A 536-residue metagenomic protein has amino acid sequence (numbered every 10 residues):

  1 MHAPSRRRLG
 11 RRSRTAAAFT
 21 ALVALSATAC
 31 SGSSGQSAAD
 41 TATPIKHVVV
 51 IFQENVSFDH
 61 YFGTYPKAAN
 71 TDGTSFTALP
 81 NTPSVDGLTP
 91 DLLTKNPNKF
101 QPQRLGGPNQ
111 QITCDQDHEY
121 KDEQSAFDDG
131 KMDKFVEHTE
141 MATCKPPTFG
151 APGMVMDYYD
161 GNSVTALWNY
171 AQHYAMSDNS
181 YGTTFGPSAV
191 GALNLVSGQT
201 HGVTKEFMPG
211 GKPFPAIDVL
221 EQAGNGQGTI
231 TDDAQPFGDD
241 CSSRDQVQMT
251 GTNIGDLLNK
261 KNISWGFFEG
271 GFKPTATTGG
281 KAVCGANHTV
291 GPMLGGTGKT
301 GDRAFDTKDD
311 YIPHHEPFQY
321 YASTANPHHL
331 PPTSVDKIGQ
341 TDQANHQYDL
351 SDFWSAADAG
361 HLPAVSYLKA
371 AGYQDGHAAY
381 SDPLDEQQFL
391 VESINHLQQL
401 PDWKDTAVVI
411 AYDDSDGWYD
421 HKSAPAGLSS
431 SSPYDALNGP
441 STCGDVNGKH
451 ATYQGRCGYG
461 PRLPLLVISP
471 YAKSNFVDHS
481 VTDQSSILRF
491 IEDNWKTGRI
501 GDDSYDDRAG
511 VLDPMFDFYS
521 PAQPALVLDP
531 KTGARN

Functional and structural regions predicted by a protein language model:
A3-F19: Bacterial N-terminal signal peptides that target proteins for export
L22-A24: Hydrophobic alpha-helical transmembrane signal-anchor segments
S26-A29: C-terminal motif of bacterial Sec signal peptides marking the signal peptidase cleavage site
G32-N536: N-terminal pro-sequences and low-complexity stem/linker regions of secreted or lumenal proteins
